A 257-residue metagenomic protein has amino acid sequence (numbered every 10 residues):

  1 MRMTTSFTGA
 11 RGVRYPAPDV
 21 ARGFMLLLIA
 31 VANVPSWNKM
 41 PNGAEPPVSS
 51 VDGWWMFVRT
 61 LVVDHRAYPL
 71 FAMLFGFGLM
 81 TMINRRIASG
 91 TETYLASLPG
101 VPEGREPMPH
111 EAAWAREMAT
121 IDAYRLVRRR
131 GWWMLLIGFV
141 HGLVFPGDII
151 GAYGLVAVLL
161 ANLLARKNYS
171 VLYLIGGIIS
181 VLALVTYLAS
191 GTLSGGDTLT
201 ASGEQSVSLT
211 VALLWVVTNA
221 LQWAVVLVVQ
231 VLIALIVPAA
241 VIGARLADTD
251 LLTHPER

Functional and structural regions predicted by a protein language model:
R2-G12, I87-A123, A247-E256: Membrane-interfacial, low-structure loops and terminal tails that flank and connect transmembrane helices in multi-pass
R2-N84: N-terminal signal-anchor module of multipass membrane proteins
A10-L27, R166-S180, E256-R257: Alpha-helical transmembrane segments and their helix-start/interface "positive-inside/aromatic belt" motifs in integral
P35-V63, L136, L143, Y187-A201 (+2 more regions): Juxtamembrane/transmembrane-helix boundary motifs at the membrane-water interface
P69-T81, I150-N162, Q230-T253: Specific transmembrane alpha-helix
R130-H141, G154-A161: Hydrophobic, membrane-inserted alpha-helices
L143-L159, S170-G176: Hydrophobic alpha-helical membrane segments of integral membrane proteins
G177-D248: Long hydrophobic alpha-helical segments that form multi-pass transmembrane helix bundles in integral membrane proteins
